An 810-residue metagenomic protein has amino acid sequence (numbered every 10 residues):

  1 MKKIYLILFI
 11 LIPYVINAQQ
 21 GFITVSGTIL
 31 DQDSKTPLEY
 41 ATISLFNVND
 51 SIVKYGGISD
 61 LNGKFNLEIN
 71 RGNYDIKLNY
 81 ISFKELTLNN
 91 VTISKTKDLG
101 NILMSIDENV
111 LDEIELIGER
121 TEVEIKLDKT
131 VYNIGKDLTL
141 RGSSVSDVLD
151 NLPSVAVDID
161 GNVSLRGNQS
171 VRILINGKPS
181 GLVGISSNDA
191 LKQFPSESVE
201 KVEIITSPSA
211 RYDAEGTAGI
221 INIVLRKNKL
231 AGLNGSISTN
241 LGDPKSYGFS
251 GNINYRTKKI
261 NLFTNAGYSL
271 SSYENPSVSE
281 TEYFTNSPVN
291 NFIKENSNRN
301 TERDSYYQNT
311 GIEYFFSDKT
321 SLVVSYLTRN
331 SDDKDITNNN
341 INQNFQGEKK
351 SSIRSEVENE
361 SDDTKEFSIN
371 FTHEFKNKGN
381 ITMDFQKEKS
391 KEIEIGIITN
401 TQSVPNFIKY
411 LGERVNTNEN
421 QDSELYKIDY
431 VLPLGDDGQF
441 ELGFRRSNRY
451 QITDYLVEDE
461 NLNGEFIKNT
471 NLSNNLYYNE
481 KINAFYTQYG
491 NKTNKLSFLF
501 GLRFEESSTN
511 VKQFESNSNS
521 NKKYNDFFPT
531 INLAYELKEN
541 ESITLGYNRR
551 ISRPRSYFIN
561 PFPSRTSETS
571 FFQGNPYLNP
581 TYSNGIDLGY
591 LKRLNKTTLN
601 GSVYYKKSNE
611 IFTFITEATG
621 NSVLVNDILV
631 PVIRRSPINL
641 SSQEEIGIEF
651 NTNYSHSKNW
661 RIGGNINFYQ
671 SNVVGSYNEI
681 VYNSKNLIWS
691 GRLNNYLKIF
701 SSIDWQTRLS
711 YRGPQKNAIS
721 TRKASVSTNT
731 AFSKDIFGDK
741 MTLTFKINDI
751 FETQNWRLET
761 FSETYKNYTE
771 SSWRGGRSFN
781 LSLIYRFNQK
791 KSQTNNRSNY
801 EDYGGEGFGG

Functional and structural regions predicted by a protein language model:
T24, K245-P276, V289-T337, D363-N370 (+1 more regions): Transmembrane beta-barrel wall of Gram-negative outer-membrane proteins
L30, S44-F46, N79-F83, K97-L138 (+3 more regions): Short, acidic, small-residue-rich periplasmic hinge/interaction motif at the N-terminus of Gram-negative outer-membrane
V48-K64: Short, acidic Ser/Thr/Gly-rich low-complexity loop/linker segments typical of extracellular and cell-surface proteins
N66, V145, N151, K178-T206: Short acidic/polar hinge/loop motifs at secondary-structure boundaries that mediate gating or recognition
G100-L103, V145-V148, S187-D189, I204 (+2 more regions): N-terminal periplasmic accessory domains that precede and gate Gram-negative outer-membrane beta-barrel machines
G219, I223-I237, K294, S305-T310 (+10 more regions): Surface-exposed extracellular loop regions of Gram-negative outer-membrane beta-barrel proteins
N296, R414, S423-K427, I467-N474 (+6 more regions): Outer membrane beta-barrel strand-and-loop segments of large Gram-negative receptors, especially TonB-dependent
K391-I393, S508-N510, E539-G585, Y605-P631 (+3 more regions): Surface-exposed extracellular loop regions of Gram-negative outer-membrane beta-barrel proteins, predominantly
